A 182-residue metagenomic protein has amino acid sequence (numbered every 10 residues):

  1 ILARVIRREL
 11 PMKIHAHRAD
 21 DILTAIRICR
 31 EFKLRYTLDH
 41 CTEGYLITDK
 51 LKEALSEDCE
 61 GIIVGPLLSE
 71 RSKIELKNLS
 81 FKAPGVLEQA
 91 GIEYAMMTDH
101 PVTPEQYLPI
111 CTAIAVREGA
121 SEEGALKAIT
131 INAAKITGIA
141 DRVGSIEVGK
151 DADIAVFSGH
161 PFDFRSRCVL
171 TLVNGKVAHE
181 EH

Functional and structural regions predicted by a protein language model:
I1-S80, A95, K135-T137, S158 (+1 more regions): Active-site core of metal-dependent hydrolases
L2-A3, G144-S145, P161: Short, flexible, glycine/charge-rich loop motifs used to bind or transfer phosphoryl groups or to couple energy/partner
P11, E57-G61, G65-F157: His/Asp/Glu-enriched, well-ordered alpha-helical/loop segment that forms or immediately abuts the divalent-metal
R27, K50-L51, Q106-I110, C168: Short acidic, glycine/serine/threonine-rich loops at helix termini
E43, T103, D163: Glycine-/small-residue-rich active-site loops that bind phosphorylated ligands and cofactors
E147-H182: C-terminal cap of metal-dependent C-N hydrolases
